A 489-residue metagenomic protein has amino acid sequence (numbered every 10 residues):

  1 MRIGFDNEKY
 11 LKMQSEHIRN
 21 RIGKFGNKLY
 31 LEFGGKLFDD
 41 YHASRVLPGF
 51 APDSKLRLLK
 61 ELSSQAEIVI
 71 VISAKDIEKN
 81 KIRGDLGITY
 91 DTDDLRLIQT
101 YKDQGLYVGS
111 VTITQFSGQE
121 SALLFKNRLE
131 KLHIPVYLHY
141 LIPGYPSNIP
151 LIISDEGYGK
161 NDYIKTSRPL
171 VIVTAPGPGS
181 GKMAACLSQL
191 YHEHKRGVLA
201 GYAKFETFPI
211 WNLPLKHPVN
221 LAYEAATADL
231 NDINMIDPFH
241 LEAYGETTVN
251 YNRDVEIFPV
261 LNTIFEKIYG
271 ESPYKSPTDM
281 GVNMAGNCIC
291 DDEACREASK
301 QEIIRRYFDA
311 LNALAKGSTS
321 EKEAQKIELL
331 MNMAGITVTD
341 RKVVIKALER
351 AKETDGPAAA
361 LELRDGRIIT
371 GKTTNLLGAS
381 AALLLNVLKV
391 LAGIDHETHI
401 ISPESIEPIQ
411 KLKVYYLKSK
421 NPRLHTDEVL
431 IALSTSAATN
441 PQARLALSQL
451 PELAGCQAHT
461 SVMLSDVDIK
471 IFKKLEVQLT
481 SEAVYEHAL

Functional and structural regions predicted by a protein language model:
M1-V173, Q189-L348, G356, L363-D365 (+2 more regions): Flexible phosphate-sensing "switch/lid" loops adjacent to ATP/NTP-binding sites across phosphate-transfer
G177-P178: The conserved Walker
K182, A358-A360: Transmembrane alpha-helical segments and their cytosolic interface motifs in multi-pass membrane proteins
A185: Hydrophobic positions on the alpha1 helix immediately C-terminal to the Walker A/P-loop
G201, T373-N375: Residue-level structural signal for beta-strand termini and adjacent loop
I368-I369: Hydrophobic "anchor" residues
L376-A392: A short, polar/charged loop-to-alpha-helix boundary motif
V390-P422: Short HxH-centered metal-ligating active-site micro-motif
